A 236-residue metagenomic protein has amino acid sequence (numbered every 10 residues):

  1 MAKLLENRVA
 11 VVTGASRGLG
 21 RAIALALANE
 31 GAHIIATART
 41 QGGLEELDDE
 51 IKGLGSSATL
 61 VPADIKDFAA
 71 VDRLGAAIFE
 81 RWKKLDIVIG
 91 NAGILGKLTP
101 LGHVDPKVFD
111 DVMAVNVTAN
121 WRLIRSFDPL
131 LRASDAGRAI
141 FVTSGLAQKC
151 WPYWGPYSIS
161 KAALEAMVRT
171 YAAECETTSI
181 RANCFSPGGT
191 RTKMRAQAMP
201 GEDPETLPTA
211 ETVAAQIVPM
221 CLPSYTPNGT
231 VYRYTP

Functional and structural regions predicted by a protein language model:
R8, S56-S57, K84-I87, L131-G145 (+2 more regions): Active-site loop of short-chain dehydrogenase/reductase
V9, S16-R17: Conserved glycine-rich cofactor-binding loop
E30-E46: Conserved glycine-rich Rossmann-like NAD(P)H-binding loop of the short-chain dehydrogenase/reductase
G42, P62-L74, P106: The beta1-alpha1 cofactor-binding region of Rossmann-like NAD(H)/NADP(H)-dependent oxidoreductases
I94, P106, R132, G137-A163 (+2 more regions): Catalytic loop of short-chain dehydrogenase/reductase
T99-L101, D105-D110: Substrate-binding pocket helix/loop in short-chain dehydrogenase/reductase
T177-I180, C184-F185, T192, P200-P236: C-terminal helical subdomain
